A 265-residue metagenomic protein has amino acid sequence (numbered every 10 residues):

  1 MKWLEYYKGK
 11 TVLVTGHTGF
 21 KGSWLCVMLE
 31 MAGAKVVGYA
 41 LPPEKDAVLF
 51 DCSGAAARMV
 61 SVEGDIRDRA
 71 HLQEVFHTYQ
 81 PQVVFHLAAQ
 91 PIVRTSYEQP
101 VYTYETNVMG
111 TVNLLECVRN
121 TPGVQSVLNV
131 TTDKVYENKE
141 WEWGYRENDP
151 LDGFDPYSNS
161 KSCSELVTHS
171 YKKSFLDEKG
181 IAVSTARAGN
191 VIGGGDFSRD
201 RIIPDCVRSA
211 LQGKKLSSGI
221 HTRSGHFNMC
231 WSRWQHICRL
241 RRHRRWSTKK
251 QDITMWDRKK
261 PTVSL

Functional and structural regions predicted by a protein language model:
M1-A188, S232, L240-R241: N-terminal Rossmann-like NAD(P)+-binding domain of SDR-like oxidoreductases, especially those catalyzing
P81, D196-F197, W246: Alpha-helix boundary/capping and short turn/kink residues
T111, G193, D200-R201, A210: Short secondary-structure boundary micro-motifs
N129-V130, S160-S170, S217-N228, I253-P261: Hydrophobic transmembrane alpha-helix bundles
W143, S198-D205: A glycine/serine/threonine-rich, flexible loop-to-helix segment that serves as the NAD(P) cofactor-binding "lid"
F154-Y157, A188-D200, I220-W231, D257-P261: Glycine-rich "substrate-gating" loop/helix at the edge of Rossmann-like oxidoreductase active sites
P204-L216, F227-T254, R258: Alpha-helical substrate-binding/gating segment
S264: Zn2+-dependent metallopeptidase catalytic domains
